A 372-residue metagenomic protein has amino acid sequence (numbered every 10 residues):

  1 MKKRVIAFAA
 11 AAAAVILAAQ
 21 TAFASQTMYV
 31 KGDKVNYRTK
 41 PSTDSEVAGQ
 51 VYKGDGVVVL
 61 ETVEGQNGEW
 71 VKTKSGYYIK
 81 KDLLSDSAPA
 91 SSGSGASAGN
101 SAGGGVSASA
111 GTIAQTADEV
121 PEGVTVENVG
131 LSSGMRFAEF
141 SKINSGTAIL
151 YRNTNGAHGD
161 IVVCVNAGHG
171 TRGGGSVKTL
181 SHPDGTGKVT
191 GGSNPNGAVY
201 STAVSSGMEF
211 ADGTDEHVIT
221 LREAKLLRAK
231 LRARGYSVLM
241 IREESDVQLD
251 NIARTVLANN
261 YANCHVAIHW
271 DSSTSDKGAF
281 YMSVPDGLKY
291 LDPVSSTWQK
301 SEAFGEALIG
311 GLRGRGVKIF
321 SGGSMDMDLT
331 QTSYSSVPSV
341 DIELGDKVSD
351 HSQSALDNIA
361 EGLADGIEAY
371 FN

Functional and structural regions predicted by a protein language model:
K2-V15, Q20-K34, D55-V58, Q66-E69 (+1 more regions): Catalytic-site microenvironment of enzymes that process N-acetyl-hexosamine-containing cell-wall polysaccharides
D33-S42: Short, structured beta-strand/loop micro-motifs enriched in basic residues and often containing a Trp
R38-T39, K74, K80, N166 (+1 more regions): Residue-level detector of conserved, well-ordered beta-strand and adjacent loop positions that form binding/recognition
P41-E46, L249: Short alpha-helix capping/helix-loop boundary micro-motifs
D44, K74, F210: Short, flexible active-site loop motifs that bind/organize anionic cofactors or intermediates
V47-L83: SH3/SH3-like beta-barrel superfamily modules
